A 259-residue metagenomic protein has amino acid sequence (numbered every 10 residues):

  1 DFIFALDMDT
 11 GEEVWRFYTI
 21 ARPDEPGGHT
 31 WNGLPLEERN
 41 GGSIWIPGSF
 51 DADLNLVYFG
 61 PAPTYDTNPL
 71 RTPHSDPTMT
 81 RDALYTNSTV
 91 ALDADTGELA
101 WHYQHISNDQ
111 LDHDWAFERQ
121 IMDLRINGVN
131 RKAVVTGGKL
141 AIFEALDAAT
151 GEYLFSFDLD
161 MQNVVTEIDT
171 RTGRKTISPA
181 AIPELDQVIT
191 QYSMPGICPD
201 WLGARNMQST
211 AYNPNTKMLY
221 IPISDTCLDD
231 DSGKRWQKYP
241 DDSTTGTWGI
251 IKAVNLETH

Functional and structural regions predicted by a protein language model:
D1-F2, E37-T64, T72-H74, T86-S88 (+2 more regions): Repeat-blade elements of multi-bladed beta-propeller folds
F2-E38, N68-D114, M122-N130, I142-I197 (+1 more regions): Extracytoplasmic/lumenal domain signature
G196-W201, N206: Glycine-rich phosphate/pyrophosphate-binding loop and adjacent beta-alpha nucleotide/cofactor-binding cores
